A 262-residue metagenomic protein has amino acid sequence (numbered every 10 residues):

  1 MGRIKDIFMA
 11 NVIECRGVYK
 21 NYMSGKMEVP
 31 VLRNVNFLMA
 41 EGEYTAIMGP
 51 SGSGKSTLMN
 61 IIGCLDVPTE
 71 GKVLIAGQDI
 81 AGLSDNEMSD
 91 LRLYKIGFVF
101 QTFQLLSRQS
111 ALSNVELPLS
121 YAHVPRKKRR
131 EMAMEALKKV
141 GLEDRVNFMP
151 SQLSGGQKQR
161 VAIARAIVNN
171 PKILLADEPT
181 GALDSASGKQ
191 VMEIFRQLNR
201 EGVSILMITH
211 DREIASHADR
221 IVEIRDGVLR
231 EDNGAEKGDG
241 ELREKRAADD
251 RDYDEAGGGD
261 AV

Functional and structural regions predicted by a protein language model:
M1, R16, S24, E70 (+4 more regions): Feature targets compositionally biased, intrinsically disordered low-complexity regions with long contiguous runs
M1-F8: Short, Lys/Arg-enriched N-terminal segments with co-localized hydrophobic residues within the first ~10-30 amino acids
A10-I224: ABC family nucleotide-binding domain
T45, G259-V262: C-terminal end-of-chain micro-motif
V228-E255, D260: Conserved beta-strand-loop-alpha-helix hinge in the C-terminal portion of ABC ATPase nucleotide-binding domains
